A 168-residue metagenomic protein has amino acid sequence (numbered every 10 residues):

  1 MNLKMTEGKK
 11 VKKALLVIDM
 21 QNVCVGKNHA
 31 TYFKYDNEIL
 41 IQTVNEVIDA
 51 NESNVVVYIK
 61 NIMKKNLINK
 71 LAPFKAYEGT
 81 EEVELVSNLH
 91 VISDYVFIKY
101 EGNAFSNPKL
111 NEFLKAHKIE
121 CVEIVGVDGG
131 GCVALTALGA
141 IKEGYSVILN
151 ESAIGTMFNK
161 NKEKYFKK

Functional and structural regions predicted by a protein language model:
M1-A14, Q42, D49-S53, F74-K168: Active-site-adjacent betaalpha module
V17, Y58-I59, N150: Generic enzyme active-site microenvironment
N22: Short, glycine/acidic-enriched loop or turn micro-motifs at the edges of active sites
V25, N66, M157-F158: Conserved protein kinase catalytic core
H29-I62: A short alpha/beta connector and helix-capping loop motif
I62-M63, I154: Glycine-rich beta-alpha junction loops
M63-K65, N103-A104: A short acidic, glycine/proline-enriched capping/turn motif at secondary-structure boundaries, especially helix N-cap
L67-L71: Metal-dependent catalytic neighborhoods of phosphoester/phosphodiester hydrolases
